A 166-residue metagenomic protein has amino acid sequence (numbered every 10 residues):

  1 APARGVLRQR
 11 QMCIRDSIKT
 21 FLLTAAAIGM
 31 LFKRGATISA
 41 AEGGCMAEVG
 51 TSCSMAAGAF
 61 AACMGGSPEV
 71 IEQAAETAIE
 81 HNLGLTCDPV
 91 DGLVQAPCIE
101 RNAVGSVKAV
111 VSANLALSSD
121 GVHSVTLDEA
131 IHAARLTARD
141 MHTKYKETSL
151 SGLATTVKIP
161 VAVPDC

Functional and structural regions predicted by a protein language model:
A1-I14: Single conserved hydrophobic/aromatic residue that forms the stacking wall/gate of nucleotide- or nucleobase-binding
Q9-R10, L22, C53, S106: A generic alpha-helix preference that emphasizes hydrophobic side chains
Q11, R15-I28, Q73-E76, A154: An acidic intrinsically disordered interaction segment
S17-T37, H81-P89: Acidic-glycine-rich active-site phosphate/pyrophosphate-binding loop
T37-G44, L93-A96: Active-site-adjacent structural elements in folded domains
M46-G50: Aromatic-lined, polymer-binding surfaces characteristic of secreted/periplasmic polysaccharide-degrading enzymes
T51-C166: Functionally critical mobile loop/hinge segments
